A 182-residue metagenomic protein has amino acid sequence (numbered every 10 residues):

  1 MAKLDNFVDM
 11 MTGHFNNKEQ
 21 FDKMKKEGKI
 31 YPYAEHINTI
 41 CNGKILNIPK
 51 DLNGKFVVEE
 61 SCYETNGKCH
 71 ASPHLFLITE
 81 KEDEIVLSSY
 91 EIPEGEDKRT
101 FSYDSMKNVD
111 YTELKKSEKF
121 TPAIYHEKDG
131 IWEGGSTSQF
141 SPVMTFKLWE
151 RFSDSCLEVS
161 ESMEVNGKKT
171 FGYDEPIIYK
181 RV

Functional and structural regions predicted by a protein language model:
L4-M10, K18-K25, F56-V182: Calycin-type beta-barrel ligand-binding domains and close structural analogs
L4-N6, T12-L52: Short, solvent-exposed loop/hinge segments that bridge or flank secondary-structure elements
